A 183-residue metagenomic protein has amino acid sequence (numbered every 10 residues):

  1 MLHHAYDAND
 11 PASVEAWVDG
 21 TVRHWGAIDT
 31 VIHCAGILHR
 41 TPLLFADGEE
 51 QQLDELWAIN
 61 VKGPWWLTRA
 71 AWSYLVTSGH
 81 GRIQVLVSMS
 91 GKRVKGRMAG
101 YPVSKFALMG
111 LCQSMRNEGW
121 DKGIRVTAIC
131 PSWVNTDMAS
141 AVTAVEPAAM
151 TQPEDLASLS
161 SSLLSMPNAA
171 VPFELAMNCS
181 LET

Functional and structural regions predicted by a protein language model:
M1-D10: Rossmann-fold cofactor-recognition segment
A35-T41: Conserved NAD(P)H cofactor-binding loop of Rossmann-fold oxidoreductase domains
P42-F45, E49-D54: Substrate-binding pocket helix/loop in short-chain dehydrogenase/reductase
T68, S104: Active-site helix of classical SDR
S88: Residue(s) in the substrate-gating loop at a strand-loop-helix junction that position the organic substrate next
R93, S114-I124: Active-site-adjacent segment of SDR/Rossmann-fold oxidoreductases
D121, A128-I129, V145-T183: C-terminal helical subdomain
